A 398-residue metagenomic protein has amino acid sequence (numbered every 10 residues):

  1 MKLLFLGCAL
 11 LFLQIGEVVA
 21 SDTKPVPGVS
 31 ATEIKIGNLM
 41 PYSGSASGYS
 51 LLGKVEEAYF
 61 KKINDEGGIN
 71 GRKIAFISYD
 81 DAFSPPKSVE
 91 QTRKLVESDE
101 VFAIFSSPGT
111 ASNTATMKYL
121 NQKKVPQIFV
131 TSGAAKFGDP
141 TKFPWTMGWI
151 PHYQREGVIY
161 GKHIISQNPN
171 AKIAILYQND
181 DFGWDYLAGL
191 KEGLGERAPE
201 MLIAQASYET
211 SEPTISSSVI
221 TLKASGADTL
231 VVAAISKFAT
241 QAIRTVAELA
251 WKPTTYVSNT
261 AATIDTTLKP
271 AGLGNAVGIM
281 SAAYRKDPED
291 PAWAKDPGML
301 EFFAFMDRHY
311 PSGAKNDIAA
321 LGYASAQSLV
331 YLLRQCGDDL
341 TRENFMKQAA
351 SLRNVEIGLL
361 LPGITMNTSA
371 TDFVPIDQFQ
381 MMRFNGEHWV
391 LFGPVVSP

Functional and structural regions predicted by a protein language model:
M1-K35, V396-P398: Short, low-complexity disordered leader/linker segments with a strong preference for bacterial N-terminal type II
S21-P25, E33, G48-K54, E66-P140 (+3 more regions): Beta-alpha junction/loop-to-helix N-cap segments that form part of ligand/metal-binding clefts
K24-E57, Y79-P86, P108-G109, L176-D185 (+2 more regions): Extracytoplasmic "Venus flytrap"
D81, I128, A135-G138, T210-S211 (+2 more regions): Venus flytrap/periplasmic-binding-protein-like
K87-E90, A135-G138, F143-A250, A292-P297: Extracellular/periplasmic Venus flytrap/periplasmic-binding protein
L95-P108, I128-V130, I173-Y177, G226-S236 (+3 more regions): Periplasmic-binding protein-like
V246-G322, L391-S397: Extracellular/periplasmic periplasmic-binding protein-like sensory domains
R308-A320, V330-W389: Segments of small-molecule ligand-sensing domains
